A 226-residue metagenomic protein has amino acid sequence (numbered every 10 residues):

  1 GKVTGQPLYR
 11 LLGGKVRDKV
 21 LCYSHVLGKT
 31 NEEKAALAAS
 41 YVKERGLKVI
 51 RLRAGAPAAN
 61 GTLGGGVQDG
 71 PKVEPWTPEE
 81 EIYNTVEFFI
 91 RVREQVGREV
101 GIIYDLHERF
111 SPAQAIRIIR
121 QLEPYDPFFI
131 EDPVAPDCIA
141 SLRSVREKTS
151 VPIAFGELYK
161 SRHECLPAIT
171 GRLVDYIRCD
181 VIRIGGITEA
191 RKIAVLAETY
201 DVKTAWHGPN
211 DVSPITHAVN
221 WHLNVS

Functional and structural regions predicted by a protein language model:
G1-V3: Metal- or metallocofactor-binding catalytic centers and their adjacent structured scaffolds across diverse enzyme
P7, L21, G101, P152 (+1 more regions): Proline-centered loop/turn at the N-terminus of a beta-strand
P7-L8, V49, D175, T204: Residue-level detector of short coil/turn "hinge" positions at structural boundaries
L12-R17: Flexible hinge/switch segments at interdomain interfaces of large molecular machines
K19-K148: Metal-dependent enolase-superfamily TIM-barrel catalytic cores that perform enediolate-based chemistry
R120-F129, A135-S226: Shared catalytic-loop signature of beta/alpha-barrel
